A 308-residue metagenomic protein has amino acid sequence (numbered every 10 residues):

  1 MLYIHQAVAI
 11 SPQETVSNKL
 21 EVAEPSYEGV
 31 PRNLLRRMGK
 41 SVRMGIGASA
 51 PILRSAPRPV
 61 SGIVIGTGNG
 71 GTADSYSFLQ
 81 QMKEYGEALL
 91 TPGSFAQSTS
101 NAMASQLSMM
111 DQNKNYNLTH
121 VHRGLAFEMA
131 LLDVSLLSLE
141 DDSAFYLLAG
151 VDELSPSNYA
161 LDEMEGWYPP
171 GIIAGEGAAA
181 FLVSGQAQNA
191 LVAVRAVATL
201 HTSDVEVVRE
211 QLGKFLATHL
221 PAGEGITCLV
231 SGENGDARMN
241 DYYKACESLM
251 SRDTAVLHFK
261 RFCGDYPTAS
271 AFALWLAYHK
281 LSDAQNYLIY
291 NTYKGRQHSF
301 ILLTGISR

Functional and structural regions predicted by a protein language model:
M1-M129, L136-F145, A149-R308: Conserved "HGTGT" condensation-loop signature of ketosynthase/thiolase-family condensing enzymes that catalyze
